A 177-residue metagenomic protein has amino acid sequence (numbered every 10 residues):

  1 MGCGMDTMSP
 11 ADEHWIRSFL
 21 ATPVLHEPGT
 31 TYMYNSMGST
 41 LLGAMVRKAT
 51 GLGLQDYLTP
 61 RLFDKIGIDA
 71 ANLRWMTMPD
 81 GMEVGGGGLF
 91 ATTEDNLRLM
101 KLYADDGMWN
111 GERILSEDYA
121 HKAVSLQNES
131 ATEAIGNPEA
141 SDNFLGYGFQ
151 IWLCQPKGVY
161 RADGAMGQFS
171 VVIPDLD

Functional and structural regions predicted by a protein language model:
G2, A70, G81, G86-G87 (+5 more regions): Generic secondary-structure boundary/loop-capping signal
G2-G87: Catalytic-site signature segments of enzymes, centered on catalytic residues
E13, D69-L73, H121-L176: Active-site Gly/Thr loop motif
V24, M76, G81-E83, D106 (+2 more regions): Short, flexible coil/turn micro-motifs enriched in small/turn-prone residues
G38-M45, G85-M108, Q168-D177: Active-site-proximal alpha-helical segments within enzyme catalytic domains
A49-T50, I66, Y103, G107 (+1 more regions): A generic secondary-structure signal for well-formed alpha-helical elements
K101, W109-N128: A conserved catalytic-loop motif detector
